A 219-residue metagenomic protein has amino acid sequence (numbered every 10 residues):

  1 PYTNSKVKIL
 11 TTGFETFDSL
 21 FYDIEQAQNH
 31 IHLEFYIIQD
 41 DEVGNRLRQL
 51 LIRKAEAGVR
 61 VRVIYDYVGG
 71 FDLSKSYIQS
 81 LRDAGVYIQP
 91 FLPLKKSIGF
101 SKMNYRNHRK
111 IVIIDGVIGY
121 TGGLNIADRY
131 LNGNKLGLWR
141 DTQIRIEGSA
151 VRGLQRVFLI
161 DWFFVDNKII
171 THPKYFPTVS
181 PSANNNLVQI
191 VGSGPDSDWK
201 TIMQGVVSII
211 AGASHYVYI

Functional and structural regions predicted by a protein language model:
P1-I219: Charged, low-complexity intrinsically disordered terminal segments
